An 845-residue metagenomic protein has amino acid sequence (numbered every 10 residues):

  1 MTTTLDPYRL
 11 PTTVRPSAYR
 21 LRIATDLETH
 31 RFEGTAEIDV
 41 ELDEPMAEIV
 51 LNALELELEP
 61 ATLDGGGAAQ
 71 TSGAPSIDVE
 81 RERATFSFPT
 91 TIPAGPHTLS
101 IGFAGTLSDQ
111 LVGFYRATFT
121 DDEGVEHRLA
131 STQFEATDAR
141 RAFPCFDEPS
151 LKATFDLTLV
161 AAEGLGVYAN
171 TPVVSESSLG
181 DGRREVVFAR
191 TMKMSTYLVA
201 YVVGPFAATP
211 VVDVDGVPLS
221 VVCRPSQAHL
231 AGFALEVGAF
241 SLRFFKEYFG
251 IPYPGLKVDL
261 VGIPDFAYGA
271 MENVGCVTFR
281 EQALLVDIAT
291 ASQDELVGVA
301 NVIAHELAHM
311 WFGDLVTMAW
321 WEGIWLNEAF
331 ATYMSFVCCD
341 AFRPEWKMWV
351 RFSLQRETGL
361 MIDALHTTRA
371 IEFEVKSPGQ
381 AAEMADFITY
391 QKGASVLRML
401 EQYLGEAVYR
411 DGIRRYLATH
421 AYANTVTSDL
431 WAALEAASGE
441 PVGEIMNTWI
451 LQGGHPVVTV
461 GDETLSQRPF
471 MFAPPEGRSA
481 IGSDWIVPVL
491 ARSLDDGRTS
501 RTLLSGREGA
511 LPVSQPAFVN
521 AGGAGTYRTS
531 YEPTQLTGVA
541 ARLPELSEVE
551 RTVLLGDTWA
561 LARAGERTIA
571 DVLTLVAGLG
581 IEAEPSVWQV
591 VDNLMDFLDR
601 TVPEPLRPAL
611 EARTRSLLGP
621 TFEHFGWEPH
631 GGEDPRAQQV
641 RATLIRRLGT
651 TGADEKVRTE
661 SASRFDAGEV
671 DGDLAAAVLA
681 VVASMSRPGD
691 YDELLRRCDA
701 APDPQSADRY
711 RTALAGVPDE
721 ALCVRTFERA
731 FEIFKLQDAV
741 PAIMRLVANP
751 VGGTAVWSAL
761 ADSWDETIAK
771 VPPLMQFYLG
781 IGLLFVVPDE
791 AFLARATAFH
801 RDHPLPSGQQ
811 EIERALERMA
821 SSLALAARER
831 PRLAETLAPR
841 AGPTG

Functional and structural regions predicted by a protein language model:
M1-E33, G67, Y115, E123-L129 (+2 more regions): N-terminal, polar/Ser/Thr-rich
R22-A24, G73-P75, S87-T91, A142-F146 (+1 more regions): Beta-strand-rich interaction surfaces with strong enrichment in secreted/lumenal proteins
I38-L56, D156-A162, M471-V489: Surface-exposed beta-strand/loop patches in extracellular or lumenal glycoproteins
L56-D121, D181-G182, V187, R507-V513: A surface-exposed beta-strand-loop module
E57-D64, V442-G443, T448, G453-N520: Beta-strand-rich binding/interaction modules
G102-T209, F233, E548-G556: Extended, low-hydrophobicity, Ser/Thr/Pro/Gly-biased non-transmembrane segments
L129, F188, P218-E476, F597-R600 (+2 more regions): Hydrophobic alpha-helical and helix-loop surface patches within well-folded domains that function as non-catalytic
E357-T358, A364, S466, R492-L503 (+1 more regions): Long, ordered, helix-rich scaffold segments
